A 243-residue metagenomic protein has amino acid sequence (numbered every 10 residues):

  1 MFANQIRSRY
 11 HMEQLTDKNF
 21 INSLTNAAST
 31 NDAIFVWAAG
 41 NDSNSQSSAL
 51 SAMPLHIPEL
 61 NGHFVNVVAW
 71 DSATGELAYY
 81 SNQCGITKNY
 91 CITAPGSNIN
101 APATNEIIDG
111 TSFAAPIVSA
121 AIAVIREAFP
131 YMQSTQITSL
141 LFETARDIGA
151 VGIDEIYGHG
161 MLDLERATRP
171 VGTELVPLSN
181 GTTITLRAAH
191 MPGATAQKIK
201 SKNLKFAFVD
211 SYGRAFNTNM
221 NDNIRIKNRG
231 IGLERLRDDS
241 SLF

Functional and structural regions predicted by a protein language model:
M1-E59, A103-D109, F113-A115: Substrate-binding/access-modulating region of protease and related hydrolase catalytic domains
F2-T16, V36-N41, S47, G75-E76 (+4 more regions): Loop-rich non-cytosolic ectodomains and luminal regions
K18, N22-N26, W37, S119-A123 (+4 more regions): Solvent-exposed, polar/charged alpha-helical surfaces in well-ordered, non-transmembrane soluble domains, broadly
Q46, P116-V118, L164, R169: Generic hydrophobic alpha-helical membrane-span motif
M53-E127, Y131: Extracellular S/T/G-rich loop segment that most often corresponds to the catalytic His/Ser-adjacent loop
F64-N66, E127-D239: C-terminal subdomain of the subtilisin-like protease fold in secreted/lumenal serine endopeptidases
